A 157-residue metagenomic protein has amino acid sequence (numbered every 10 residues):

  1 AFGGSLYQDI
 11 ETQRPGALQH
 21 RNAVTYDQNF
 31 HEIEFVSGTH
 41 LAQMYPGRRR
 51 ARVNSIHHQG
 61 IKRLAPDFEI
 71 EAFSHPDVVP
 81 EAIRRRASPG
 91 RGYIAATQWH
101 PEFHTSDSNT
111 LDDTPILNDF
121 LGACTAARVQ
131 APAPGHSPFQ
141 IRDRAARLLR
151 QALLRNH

Functional and structural regions predicted by a protein language model:
A1-S5, H100: Catalytic nucleophile loop
L6-I10: Short hydrophobic/aromatic-enriched beta-strand-loop microsegments
E11-H157: Amide-donor transfer/coupling interface in amidating biosynthetic enzymes
